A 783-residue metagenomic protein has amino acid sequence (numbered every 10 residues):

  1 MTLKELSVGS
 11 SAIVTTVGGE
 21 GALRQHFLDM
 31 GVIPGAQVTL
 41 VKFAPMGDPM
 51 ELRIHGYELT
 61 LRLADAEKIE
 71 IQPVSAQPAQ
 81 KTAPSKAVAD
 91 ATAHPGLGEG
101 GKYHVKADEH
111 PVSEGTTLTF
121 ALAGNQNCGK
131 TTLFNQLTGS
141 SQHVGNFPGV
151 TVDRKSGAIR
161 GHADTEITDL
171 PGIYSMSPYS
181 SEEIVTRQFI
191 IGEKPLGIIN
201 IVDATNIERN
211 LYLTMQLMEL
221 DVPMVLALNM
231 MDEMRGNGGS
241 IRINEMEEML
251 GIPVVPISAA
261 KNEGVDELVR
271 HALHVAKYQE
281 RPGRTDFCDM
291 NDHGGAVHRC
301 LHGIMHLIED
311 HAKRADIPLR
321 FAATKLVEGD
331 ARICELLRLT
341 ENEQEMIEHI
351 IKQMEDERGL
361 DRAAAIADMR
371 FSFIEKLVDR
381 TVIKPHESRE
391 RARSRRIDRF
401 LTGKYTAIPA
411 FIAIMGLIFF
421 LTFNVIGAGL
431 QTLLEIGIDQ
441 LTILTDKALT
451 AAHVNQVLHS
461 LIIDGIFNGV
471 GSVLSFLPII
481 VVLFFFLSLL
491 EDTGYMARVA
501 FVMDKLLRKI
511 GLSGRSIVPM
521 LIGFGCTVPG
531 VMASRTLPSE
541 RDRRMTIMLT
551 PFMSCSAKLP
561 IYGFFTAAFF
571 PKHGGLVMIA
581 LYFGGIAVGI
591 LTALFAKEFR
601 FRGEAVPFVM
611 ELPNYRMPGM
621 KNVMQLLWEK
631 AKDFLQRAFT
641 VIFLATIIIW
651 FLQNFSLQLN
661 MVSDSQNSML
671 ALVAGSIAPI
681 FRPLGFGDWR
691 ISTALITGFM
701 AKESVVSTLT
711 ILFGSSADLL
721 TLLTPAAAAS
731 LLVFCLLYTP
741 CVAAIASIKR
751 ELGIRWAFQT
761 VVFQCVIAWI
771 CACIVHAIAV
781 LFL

Functional and structural regions predicted by a protein language model:
H94-S175: Conserved G1/Walker A P-loop phosphate-binding module
H162, R187-P253: Conserved C-terminal guanine-recognition region of P-loop GTPase G domains, centered on the G4
M234-F287: Canonical P-loop GTPase G-domain recognition
Y278, T285-N455, L659-L670: Extended helical scaffolds that flank P-loop GTPase cores
A364-D368, K384, V425-I466, I510 (+2 more regions): Extended, low-charge hydrophobic alpha-helical regions
A410-L421, L483-S488, T566-A568, L581-A596 (+3 more regions): Hydrophobic core segments of alpha-helical transmembrane domains in multi-pass membrane transport and ion-translocation
I436, Q440-L444, A497-T527, R602-L626 (+1 more regions): Juxtamembrane inter-helical linkers in multi-pass membrane proteins
S556-I579, A743-G753, A772-L783: Transmembrane helix-loop junctions at the membrane interface of multipass transporters and ion channels
